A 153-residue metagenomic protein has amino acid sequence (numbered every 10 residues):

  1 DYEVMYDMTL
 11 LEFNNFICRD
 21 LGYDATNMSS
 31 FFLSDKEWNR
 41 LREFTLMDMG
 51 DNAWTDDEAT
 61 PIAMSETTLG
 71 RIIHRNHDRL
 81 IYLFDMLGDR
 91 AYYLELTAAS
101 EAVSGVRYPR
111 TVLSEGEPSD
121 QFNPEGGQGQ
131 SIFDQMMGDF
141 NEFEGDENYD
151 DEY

Functional and structural regions predicted by a protein language model:
D1-Y153: Short linear regulatory motifs enriched in tryptophan with gly/pro/ser
